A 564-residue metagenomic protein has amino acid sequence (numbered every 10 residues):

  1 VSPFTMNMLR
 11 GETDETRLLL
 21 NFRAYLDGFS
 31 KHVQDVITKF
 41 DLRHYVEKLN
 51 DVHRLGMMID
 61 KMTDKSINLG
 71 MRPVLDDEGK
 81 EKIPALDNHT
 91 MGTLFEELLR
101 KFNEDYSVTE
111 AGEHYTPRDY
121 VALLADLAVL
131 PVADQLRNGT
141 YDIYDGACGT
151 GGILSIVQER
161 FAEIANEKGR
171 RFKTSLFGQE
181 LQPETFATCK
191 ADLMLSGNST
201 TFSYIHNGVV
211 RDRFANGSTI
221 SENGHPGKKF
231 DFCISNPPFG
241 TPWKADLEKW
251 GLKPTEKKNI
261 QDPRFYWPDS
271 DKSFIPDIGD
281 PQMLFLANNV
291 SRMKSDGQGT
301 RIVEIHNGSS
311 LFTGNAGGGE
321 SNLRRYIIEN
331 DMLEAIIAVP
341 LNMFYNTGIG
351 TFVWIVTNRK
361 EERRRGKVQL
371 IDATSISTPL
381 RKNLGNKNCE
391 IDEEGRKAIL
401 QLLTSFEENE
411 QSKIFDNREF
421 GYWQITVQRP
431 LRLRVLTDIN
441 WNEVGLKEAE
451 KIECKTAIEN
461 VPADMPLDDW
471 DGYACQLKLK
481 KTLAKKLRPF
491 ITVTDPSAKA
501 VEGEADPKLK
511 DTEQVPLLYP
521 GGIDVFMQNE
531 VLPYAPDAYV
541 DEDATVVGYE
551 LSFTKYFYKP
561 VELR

Functional and structural regions predicted by a protein language model:
V1-V132, T201-R213, A338-L341, R365-D372 (+1 more regions): Non-catalytic, mostly N-terminal accessory regions of nucleic-acid modification and defense proteins
E113-S235, G240-K253, N307-S309, A316-L323 (+2 more regions): Conserved S-adenosyl-L-methionine
L124, S270-V356: Conserved Class I SAM-dependent methyltransferase catalytic core
S155, A187, G208, F232-P237 (+14 more regions): Feature representing long, continuous alpha-helical segments
A162, M194, N198, P238 (+12 more regions): Hydrophobic alpha-helix feature that most strongly marks membrane-spanning transmembrane helices and their immediate
N198, W243-D246, G297-V303, F312-N315 (+5 more regions): Extended hydrophobic-aromatic, low-complexity segments
F239-P242, D246-G279: Conserved catalytic motifs of ABC-family nucleotide-binding domains
Y345-W441: Flexible, glycine-/basic-rich loop-and-beta segments that form/coincide with the SAM-dependent methyltransferase
